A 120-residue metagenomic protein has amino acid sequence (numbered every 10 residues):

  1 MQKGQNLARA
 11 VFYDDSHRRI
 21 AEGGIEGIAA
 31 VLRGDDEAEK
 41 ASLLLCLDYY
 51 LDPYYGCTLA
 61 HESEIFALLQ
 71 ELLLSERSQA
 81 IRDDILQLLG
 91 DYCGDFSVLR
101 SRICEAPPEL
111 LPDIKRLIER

Functional and structural regions predicted by a protein language model:
M1-G27: Terminal domain-start segments
M1-R9, D36-L51: HEAT-repeat alpha-solenoid elements in large eukaryotic scaffold proteins
Y13-H17, Y54-S63, Q70, L99-A106: HEAT/armadillo-like alpha-solenoid scaffolds in large eukaryotic assembly and transport factors
R19, D35, Y49-C57, D91-L99 (+1 more regions): Residue-level signature of the C-terminal ends
G23, E76-R82, I118-R120: Long alpha-helical HEAT/HEAT-like repeat alpha-solenoid scaffolds in very large eukaryotic proteins, especially those
I25-E37, A67-R77, S101-C104, P108 (+1 more regions): HEAT/HEAT-like alpha-solenoid repeats
L43, R82-I85, I114-I118: Conserved hydrophobic register position within alpha-solenoid helical repeats
A67-V98: Amphipathic protein-protein interaction modules
